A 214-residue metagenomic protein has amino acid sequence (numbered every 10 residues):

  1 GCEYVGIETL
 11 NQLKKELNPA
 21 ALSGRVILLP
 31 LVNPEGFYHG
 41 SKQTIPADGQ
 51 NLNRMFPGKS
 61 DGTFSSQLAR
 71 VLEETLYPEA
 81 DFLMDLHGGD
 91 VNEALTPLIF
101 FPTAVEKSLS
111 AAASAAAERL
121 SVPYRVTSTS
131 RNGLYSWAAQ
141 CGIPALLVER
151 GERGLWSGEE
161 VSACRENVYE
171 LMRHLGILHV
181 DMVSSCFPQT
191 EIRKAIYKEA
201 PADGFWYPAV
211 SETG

Functional and structural regions predicted by a protein language model:
G1-G214: Structured catalytic-domain cores with a bias toward divalent-metal coordination
